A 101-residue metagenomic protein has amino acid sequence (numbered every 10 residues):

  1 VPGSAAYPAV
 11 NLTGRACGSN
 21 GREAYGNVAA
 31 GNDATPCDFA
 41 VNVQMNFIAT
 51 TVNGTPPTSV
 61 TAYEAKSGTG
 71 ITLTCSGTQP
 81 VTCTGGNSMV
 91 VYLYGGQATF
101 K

Functional and structural regions predicted by a protein language model:
V1-V41: Extracytoplasmic low-complexity, Pro/Thr/Ser/Ala/Gly-rich segments that lie immediately after a secretion/anchoring
M45-K101: Extracytosolic low-complexity repeat regions of secreted or lipid-anchored proteins
